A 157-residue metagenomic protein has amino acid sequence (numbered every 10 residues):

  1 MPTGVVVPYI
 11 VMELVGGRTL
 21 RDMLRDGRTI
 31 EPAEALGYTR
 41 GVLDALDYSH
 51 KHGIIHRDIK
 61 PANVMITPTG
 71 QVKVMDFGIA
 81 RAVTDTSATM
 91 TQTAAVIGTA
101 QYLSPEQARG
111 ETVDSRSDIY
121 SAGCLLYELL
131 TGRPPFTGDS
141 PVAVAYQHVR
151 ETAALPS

Functional and structural regions predicted by a protein language model:
M1-S157: Eukaryotic protein kinase
